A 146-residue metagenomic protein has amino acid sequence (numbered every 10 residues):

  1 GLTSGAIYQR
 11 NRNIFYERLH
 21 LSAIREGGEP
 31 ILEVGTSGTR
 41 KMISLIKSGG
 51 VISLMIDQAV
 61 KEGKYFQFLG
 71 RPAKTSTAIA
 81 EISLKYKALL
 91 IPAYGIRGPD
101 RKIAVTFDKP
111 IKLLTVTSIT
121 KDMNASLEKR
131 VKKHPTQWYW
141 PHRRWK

Functional and structural regions predicted by a protein language model:
G1-T36, K61-F66, R71-P72: Catalytic core of membrane glycerolipid acyltransferases/transacylases, capturing the structured, soluble-facing
L2-T3, T36-K146: Non-catalytic C-terminal accessory region of glycerolipid acyltransferases and related lyso-lipid remodeling enzymes
